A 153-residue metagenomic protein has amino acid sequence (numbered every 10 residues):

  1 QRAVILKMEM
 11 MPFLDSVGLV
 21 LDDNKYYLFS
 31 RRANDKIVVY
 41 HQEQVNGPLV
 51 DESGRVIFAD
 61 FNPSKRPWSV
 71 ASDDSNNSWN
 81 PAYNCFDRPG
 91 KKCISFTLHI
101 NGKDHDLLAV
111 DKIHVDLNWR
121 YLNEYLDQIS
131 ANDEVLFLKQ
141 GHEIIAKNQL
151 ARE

Functional and structural regions predicted by a protein language model:
Q1-N76, L126: Extracytoplasmic/periplasmic sensory segments of membrane signal-transduction proteins
R2-E9, F13, D104, V110-E153: Solvent-exposed, extracytoplasmic
S16, N77, I94, E134-V135: Beta-sheet entry/capping signal
L19-L21, L49, H99-I100, F137-K139: Hydrophobic beta-strand positions
Y26, S95-T97, I144: Hydrophobic beta-strand positions in blades of beta-propellers and related beta-sheet-rich domains
F29-S30, G90, Q149: A short acidic (Asp/Glu
E43-R120: Extracytoplasmic/periplasmic ligand-binding sensor regions of membrane-associated signaling proteins
